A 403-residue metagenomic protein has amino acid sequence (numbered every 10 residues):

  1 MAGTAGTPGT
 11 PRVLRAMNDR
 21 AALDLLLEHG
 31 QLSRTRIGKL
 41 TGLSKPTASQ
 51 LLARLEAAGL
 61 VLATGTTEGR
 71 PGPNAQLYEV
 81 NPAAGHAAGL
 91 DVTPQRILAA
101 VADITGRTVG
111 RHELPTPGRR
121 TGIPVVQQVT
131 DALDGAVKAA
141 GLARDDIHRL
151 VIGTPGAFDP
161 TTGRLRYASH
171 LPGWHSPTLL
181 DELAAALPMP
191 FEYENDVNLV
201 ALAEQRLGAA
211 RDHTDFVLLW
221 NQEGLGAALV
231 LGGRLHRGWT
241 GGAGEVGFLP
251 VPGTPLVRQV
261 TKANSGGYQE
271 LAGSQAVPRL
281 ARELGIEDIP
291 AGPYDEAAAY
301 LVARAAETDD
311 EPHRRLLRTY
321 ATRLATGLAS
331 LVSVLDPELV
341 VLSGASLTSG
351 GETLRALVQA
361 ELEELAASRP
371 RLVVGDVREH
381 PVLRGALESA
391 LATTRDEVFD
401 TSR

Functional and structural regions predicted by a protein language model:
M1-T66, R70-P117, T121-D145, T254-R403: ATP-binding/phosphotransfer module of carbohydrate and carboxylate kinases, centering on a glycine-rich
R70-P71, E79-P82, A143-R144, G208-H213 (+2 more regions): Solvent-exposed alpha-helices and their adjacent loops that cap or buttress functional pockets in soluble metabolic
A87-D91, I147-V151, F216-W220, G226-A228: Short glycine-aspartate micro-motif
P94, L199, E223: Short, glycine/acidic-enriched loop or turn micro-motifs at the edges of active sites
D103, P160, V230: Short, acidic, Ser/Thr-enriched surface-loop or helix-capping motifs
T108-D215, T353-E364: Glycine-rich phosphate-binding loop and adjoining helix at the ATP-binding site of ATP-dependent phosphoryl-transfer
A157-P160, N198-A201, G226, H236 (+2 more regions): Short, active-site-adjacent cap segments at secondary-structure transitions
H213-A272: Glycine-rich phosphate-binding loop of actin/hexokinase-like ATP-binding domains
